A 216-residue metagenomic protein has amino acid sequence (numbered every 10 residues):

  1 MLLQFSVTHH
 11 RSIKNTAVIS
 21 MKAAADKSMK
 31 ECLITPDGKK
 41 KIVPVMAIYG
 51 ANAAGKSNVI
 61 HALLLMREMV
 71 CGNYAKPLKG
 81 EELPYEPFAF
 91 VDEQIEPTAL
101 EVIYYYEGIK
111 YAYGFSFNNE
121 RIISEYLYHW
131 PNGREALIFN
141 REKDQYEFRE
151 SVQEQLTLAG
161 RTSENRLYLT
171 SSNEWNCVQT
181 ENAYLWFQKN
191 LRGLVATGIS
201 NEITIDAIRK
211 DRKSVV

Functional and structural regions predicted by a protein language model:
M1-H9, R209-V216: Amphipathic alpha-helical domain-onset/packing element
L2-L65: Pre-Walker A-like glycine/lysine-rich segment at the N-terminus of P-loop NTPase domains
L3, T98-L100, N165: Structural beta-strand/beta-sheet cores of well-ordered domains, especially the beta-sheet scaffolds that support
S6, S20-K22, I103, S116 (+1 more regions): Residues in well-ordered beta-strands of folded domains
V7, Y104-Y106, H129: Short acidic, glycine-rich loop/turn motifs
S12, Y106-K110, N132: Glycine-centered tight beta-turn/hairpin loop motif at sheet-sheet or coil-to-beta transitions
I34-K41, A47, A51, I60-Y113 (+1 more regions): Conserved P-loop NTP-binding catalytic core
A112-V216: Electropositive, glycine-dotted interaction segments that contact anionic polymers or phosphate-rich ligands
